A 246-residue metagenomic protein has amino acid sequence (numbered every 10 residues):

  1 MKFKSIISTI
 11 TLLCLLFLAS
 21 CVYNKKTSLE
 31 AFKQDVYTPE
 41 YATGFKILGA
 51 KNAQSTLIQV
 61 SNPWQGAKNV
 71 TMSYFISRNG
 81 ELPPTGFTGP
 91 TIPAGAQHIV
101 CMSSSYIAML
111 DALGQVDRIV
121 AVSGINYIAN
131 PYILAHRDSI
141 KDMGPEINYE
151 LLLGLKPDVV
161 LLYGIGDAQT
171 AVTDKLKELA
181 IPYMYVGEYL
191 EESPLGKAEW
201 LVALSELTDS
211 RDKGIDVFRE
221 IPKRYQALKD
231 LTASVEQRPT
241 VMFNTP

Functional and structural regions predicted by a protein language model:
M1-I10: Bacterial N-terminal signal peptides that target proteins for export
I6-I7, I99, L152, L204: N-terminal, helix-rich and Lys/Arg-enriched segments in bacterial and organellar proteins
T9-A19: Bacterial N-terminal signal peptides
C21-S105, K213-V241: Bacterial Sec-exported substrate-binding components of ABC uptake systems
K51, N62, S123-N126, G187 (+1 more regions): Residues at the C-termini of beta-strands that transition into short coil/loop
T56-G154, V159-G166: A short, structured surface patch at a secondary-structure boundary
I92, N148, D158-L161, I165-P246: Extracytoplasmic substrate-binding proteins
